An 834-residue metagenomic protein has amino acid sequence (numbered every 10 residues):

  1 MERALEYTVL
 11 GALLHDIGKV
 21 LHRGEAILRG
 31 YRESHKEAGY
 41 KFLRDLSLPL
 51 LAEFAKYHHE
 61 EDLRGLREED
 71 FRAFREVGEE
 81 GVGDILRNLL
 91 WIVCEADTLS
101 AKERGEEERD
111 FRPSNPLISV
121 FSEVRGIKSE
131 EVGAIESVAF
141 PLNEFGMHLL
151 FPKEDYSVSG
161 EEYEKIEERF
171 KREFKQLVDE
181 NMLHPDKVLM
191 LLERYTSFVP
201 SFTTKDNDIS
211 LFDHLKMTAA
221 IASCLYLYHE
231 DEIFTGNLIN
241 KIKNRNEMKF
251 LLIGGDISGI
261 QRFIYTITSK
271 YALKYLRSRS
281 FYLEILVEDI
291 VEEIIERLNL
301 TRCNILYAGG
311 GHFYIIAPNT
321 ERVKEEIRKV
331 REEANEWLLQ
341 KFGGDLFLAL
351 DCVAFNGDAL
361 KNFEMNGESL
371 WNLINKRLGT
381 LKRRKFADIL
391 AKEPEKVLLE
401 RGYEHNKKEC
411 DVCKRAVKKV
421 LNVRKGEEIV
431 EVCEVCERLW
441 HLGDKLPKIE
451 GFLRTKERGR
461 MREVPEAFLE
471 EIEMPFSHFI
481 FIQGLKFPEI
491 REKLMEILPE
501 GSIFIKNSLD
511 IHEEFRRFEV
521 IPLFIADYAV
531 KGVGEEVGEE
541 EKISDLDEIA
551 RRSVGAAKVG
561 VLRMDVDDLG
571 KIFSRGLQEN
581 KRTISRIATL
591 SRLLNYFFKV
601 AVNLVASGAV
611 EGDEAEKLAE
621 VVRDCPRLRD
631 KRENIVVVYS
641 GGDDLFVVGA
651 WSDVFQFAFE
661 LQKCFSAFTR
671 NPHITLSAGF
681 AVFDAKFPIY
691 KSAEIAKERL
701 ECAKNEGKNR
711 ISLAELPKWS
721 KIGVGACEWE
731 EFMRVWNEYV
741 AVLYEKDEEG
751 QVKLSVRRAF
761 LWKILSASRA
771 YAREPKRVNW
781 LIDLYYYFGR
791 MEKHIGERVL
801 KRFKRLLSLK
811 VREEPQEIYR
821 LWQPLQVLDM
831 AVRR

Functional and structural regions predicted by a protein language model:
M1-F140, F145, F151, V199-T203 (+2 more regions): Divalent metal-dependent catalytic cores for phosphoryl transfer on phosphate-bearing substrates
M1-L10, V20, R29-P49, F71-E79 (+5 more regions): Alpha-helical phosphate/pyrophosphate-handling elements in metalloenzyme active cores
H58, L251, T301-I316, G343-N362 (+5 more regions): A short glycine-enriched loop-to-beta-strand structural element that forms part of the catalytic core of nucleotide
K243-R245, L300-Y307, L339-L348, G402 (+2 more regions): Catalytic core regions of nucleotide second-messenger enzymes
P318, K329, E333, F680-D684 (+2 more regions): Cyclic nucleotide signaling catalytic output domains
L338-L348, I374-I389, F668-P672, E694-S720 (+1 more regions): Catalytic/regulatory signature loops of cyclic-dinucleotide turnover enzymes and related class III nucleotidyl cyclases
F386-E492, E496: Cys/His-rich short segments
E706-R834: Long, compositionally biased charged/polar accessory segments in the mid-to-C-terminal portions of proteins
